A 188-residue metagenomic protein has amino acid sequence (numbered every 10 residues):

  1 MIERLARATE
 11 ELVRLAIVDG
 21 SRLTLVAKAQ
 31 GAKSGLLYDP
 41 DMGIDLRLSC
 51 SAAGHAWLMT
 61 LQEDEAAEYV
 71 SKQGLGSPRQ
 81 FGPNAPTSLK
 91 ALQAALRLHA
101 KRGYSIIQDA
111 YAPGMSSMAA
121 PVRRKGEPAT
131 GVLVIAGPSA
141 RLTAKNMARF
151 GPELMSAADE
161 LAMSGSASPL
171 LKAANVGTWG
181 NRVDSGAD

Functional and structural regions predicted by a protein language model:
M1-A8, R14, L98, R102 (+2 more regions): Amphipathic alpha-helical regulatory segments at dimerization interfaces that relay allosteric signals between sensory
M1-Q73: Amphipathic alpha-helical effector-binding/dimerization core of metabolite-sensing transcriptional regulators
L58, Q62, M155-A162, S166: Short amphipathic alpha-helical signal-transduction/dimerization elements
E68-V70, Q108, L170: Short, hydrophobic secondary-structure boundary micro-motifs
G74-P78: Active-site pocket-lining segment
R79, P83-E160, V176-G177: Extended hydrophobic
S105, M163, A167-L170: Charged, solvent-exposed alpha-helical segments that act as regulatory interaction surfaces
L170-D188: Signal-transducing coiled-coil/dimerization helices and immediately adjacent hinge/linker segments that couple sensory
